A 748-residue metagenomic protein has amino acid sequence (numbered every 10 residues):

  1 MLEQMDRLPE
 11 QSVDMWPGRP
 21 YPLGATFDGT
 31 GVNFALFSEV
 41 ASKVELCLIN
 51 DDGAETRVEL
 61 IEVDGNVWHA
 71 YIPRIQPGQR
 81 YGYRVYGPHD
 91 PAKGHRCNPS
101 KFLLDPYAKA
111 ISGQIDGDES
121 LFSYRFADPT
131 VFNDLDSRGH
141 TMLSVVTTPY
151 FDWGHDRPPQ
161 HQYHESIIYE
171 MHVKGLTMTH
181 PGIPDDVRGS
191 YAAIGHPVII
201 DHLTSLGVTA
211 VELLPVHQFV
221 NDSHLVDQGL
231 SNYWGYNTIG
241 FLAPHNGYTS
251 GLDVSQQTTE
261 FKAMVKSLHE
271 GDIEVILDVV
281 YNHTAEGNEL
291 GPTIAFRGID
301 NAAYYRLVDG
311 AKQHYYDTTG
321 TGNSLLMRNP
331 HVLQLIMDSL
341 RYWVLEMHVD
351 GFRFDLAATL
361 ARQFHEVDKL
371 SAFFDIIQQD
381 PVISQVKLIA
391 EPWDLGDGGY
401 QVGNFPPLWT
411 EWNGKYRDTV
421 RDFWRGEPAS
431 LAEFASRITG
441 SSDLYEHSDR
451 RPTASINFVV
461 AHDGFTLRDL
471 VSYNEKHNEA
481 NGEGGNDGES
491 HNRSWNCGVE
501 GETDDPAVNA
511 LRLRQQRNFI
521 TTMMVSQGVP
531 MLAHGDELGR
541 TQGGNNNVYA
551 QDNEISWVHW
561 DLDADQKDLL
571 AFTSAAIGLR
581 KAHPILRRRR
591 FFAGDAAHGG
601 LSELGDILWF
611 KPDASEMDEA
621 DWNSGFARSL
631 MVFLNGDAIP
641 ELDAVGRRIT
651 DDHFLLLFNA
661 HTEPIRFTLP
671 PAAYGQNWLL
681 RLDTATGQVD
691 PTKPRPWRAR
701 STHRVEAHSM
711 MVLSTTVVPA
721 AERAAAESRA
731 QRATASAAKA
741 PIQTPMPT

Functional and structural regions predicted by a protein language model:
M1-Y169, K174, T503, V508-Q515 (+2 more regions): Carbohydrate-interacting/catalytic domains
L36, Y83, M171, L213 (+10 more regions): Conserved, mostly hydrophobic/aromatic
S38-V40, E62-D64, R74-Q76, G87 (+20 more regions): Short, flexible loop/turn elements at secondary-structure junctions
K43, A210, D350-G351, M531: Residues at the N-termini of beta-strands
G87-D152, D222-N237, G271, G291-T318 (+2 more regions): Core domains of carbohydrate- and sulfate-ester-processing enzymes
S137, H172-V349, L356-V382, G399 (+1 more regions): Substrate-binding/active-site clefts of carbohydrate-active enzymes
V198, V211, Q256-A263, V275 (+13 more regions): Generic recognition of stable, solvent-exposed alpha-helical segments in well-folded globular domains
H348, K369-H534, G539, N547-Q551 (+5 more regions): Conserved alpha/beta catalytic core and glycan-binding cleft of carbohydrate-active enzymes
